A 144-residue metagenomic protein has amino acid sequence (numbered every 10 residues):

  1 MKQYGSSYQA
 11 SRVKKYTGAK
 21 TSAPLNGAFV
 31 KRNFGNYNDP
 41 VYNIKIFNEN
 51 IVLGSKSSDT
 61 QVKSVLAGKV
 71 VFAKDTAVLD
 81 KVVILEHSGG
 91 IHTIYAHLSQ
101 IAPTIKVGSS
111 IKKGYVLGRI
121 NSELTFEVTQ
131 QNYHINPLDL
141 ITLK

Functional and structural regions predicted by a protein language model:
M1-A73, A77, I84, S109 (+2 more regions): Extracytoplasmic/periplasmic cell wall- or extracellular glycan-interacting regions that localize and scaffold envelope
N38, I91, N132: Feature marks short, surface-exposed loop/turn motifs that line or immediately flank catalytic pockets and channel
N48, H87, H97: Histidine-centered active-site/metal-ligand motif
V83-L85, F126: SH3/SH3-like beta-barrel fold
L85-H92: OB-fold (S1/OB) nucleic-acid-binding surfaces
T93-Q100: Beta-strand/loop nucleic-acid-binding surfaces
V107-K144: Conserved, short, structured surface segments that act as functional micro-motifs
